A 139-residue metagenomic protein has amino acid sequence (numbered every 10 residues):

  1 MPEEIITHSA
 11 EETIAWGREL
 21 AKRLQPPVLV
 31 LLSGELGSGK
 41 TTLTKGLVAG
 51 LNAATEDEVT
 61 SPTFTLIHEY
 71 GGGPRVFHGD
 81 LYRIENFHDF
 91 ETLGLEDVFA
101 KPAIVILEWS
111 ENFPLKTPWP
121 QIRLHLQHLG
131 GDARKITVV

Functional and structural regions predicted by a protein language model:
M1-W16: N-terminal pre-Walker A segment at the start of P-loop NTPase domains
E3, E85-V139: Short phosphate-coordinating micro-motif centered on Lys-Gly-acidic
A21-P27: Phosphate-binding P-loop
L29-L31: Short hydrophobic/aromatic beta-strand immediately N-terminal to the Walker A/P-loop
S33-E35: P-loop (Walker A) phosphate-binding loop of NTP-binding proteins
K40: Conserved lysine of the Walker
A54-H68: Short beta-strand-centered segment that lines the nucleotide-binding/catalytic pocket of NTP-utilizing
